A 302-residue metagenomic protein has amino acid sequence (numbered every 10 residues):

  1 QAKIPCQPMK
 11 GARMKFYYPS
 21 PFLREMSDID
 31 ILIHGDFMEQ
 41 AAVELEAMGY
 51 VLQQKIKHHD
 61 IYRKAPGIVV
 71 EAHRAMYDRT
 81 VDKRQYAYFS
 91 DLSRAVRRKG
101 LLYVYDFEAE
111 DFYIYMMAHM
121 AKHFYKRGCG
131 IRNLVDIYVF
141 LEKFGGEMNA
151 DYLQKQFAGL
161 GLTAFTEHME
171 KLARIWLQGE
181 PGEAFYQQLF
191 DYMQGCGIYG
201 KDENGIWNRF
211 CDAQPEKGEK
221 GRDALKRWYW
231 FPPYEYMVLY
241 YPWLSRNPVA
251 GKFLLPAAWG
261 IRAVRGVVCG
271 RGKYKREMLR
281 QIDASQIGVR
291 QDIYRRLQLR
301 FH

Functional and structural regions predicted by a protein language model:
Q1-S27, I33-H302: Conserved NTP-donor binding/palm subdomain of two-metal-ion nucleotidyltransferases/polymerases, i.e., the charged
